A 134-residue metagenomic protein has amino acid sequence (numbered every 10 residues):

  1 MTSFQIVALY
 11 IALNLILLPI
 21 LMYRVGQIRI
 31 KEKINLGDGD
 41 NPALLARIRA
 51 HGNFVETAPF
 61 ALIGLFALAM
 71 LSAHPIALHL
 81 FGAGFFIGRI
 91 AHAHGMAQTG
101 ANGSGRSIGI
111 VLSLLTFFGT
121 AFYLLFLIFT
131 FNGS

Functional and structural regions predicted by a protein language model:
S3-I20, A69: Alpha-helical transmembrane segments
Y10, I48-H51, F81-G84, G109-L112: Physicochemical signature of membrane-embedded alpha-helices that form the seven-helix bundle of GPCRs, emphasizing
L15-I30, F86-G95: Transmembrane alpha-helical segments that form the membrane-embedded catalytic/substrate-channel core of multi-pass
Y23-R49: Cytosolic, membrane-interface loops and tails of multi-pass inner-membrane proteins
N53-L65, F117: Core segments of transmembrane alpha-helices that mediate helix-helix packing or line hydrophobic substrate/ligand
A61-L62, L68-Q98: Mid-chain, well-packed structural core segment of small domains
A91-F118: Interfacial loop-to-transmembrane junctions
F122-S134: Juxtamembrane boundary at the C-terminal end of a transmembrane helix
